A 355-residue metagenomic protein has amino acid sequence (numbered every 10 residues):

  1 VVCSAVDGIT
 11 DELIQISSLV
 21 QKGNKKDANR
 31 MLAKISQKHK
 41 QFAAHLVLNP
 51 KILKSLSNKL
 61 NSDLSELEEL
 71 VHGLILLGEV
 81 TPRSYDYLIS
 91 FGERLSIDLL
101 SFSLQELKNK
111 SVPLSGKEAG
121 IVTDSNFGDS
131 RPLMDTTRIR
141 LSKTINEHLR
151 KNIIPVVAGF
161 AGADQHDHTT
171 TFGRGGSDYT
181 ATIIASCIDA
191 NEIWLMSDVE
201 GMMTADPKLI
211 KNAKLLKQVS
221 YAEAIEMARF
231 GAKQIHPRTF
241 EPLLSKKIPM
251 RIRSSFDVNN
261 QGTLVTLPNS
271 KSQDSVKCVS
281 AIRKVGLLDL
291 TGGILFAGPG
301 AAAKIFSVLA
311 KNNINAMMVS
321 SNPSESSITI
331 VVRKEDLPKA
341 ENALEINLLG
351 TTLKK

Functional and structural regions predicted by a protein language model:
V1-F240: Nucleotide/pyrophosphate-binding catalytic subdomain
C3, L114, V157-G159, M196 (+5 more regions): Generic beta-strand/beta-sheet core signal
C3-Q21, A33, P113-S115, M203 (+4 more regions): Terminal amphipathic helices with adjacent charged low-complexity linkers/tails
L107, K246, N312: Conserved dinucleotide-binding and phosphotransfer motif residues
P155, K233-Q234, P249, N315 (+1 more regions): A general structural signal for well-ordered secondary-structure junctions
H236, K247-S254: Acidic/polar loop patches that form or flank catalytic/metal-binding clefts of enzymes that bind anionic ligands
L243: Acidic-aromatic/histidine active-site loop/patch
N259-K355: A conserved regulatory-domain signal marking ACT and ACT-like small-molecule sensing domains and adjacent regulatory
